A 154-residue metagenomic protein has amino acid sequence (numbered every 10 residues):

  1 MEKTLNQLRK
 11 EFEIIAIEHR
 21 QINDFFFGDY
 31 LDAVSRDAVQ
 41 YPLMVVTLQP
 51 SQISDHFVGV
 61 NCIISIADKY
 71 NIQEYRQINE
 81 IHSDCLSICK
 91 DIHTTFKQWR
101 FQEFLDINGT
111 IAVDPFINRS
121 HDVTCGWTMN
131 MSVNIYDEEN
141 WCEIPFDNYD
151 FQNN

Functional and structural regions predicted by a protein language model:
M1-F57, C142-N154: Small/polar-rich, solvent-exposed N-terminal microdomains that initiate assembly or binding
M1-K10, D55-G59, A67-T94: Extracellular/virion structural assembly segments
D24, D37-Q40, S83-Y136: Acidic-leaning, charged glycine-interspersed low-complexity segments
I53, Q73, D137-N140: Short, surface-exposed beta-strand/loop "edge" segments at domain boundaries and coil↔beta transitions
H56-N71, V123-I135: Oligomerization/assembly interface segments of phage tail-like spikes and tubes
R76-I78, E138, D147-F151: Enriched for short, Lys/Arg-rich terminal
